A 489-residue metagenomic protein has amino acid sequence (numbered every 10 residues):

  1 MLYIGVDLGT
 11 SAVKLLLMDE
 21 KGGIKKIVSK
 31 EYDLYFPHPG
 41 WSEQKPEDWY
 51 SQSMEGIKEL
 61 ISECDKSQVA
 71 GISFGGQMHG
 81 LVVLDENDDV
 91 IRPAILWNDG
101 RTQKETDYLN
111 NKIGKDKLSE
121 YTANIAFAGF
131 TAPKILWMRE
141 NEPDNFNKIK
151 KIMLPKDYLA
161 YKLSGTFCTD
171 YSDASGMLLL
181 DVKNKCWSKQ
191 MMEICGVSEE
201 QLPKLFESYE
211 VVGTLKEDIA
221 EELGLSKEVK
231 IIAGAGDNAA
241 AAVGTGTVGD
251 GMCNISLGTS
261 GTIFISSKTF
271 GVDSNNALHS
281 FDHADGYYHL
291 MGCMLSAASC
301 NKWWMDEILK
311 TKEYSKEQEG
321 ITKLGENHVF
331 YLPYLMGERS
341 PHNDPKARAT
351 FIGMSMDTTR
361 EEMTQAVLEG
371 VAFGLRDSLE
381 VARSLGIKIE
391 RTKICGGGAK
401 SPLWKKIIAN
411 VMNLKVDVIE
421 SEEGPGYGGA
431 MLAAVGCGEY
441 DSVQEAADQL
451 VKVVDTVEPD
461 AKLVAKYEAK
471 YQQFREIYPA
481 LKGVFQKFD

Functional and structural regions predicted by a protein language model:
M1-R92, E120, K148, A220-E221 (+3 more regions): N-terminal glycine/serine-rich phosphate-binding loop of ATP-dependent small-molecule kinases, especially carbohydrate
I4-G5, Q103, N110-I125, P133-T166 (+4 more regions): Active-site core segments that coordinate phosphate-bearing ligands/cofactors across diverse enzyme families
L8, E20, P46, E86 (+6 more regions): Generic detector of well-ordered alpha-helical packing
L15, L81-L84, P93, I265-S266 (+2 more regions): Short glycine-/acidic-enriched loop or helix-start segments at secondary-structure transitions that form or flank
G22, K45, I72, D99 (+3 more regions): Residue-level signal for inorganic ion chemistry
D33-E43, K117-L118, C168-S175, S198-Q201 (+1 more regions): Gly-rich Lys/Arg/Thr-decorated short loops/hinges at beta-loop-alpha junctions or inter-strand turns that position
K58-W97, I125-T131, A160-D181, K204-E207 (+1 more regions): Short beta-strand-loop/turn "lid" adjacent to the catalytic site in phosphate-handling enzymes
